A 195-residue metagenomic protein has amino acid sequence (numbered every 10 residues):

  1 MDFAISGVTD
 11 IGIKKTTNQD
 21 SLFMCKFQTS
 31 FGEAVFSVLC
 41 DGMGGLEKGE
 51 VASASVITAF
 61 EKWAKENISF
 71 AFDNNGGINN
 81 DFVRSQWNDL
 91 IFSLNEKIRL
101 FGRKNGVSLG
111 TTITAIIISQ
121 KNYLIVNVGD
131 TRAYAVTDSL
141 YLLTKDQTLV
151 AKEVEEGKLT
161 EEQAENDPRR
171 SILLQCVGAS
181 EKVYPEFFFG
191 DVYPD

Functional and structural regions predicted by a protein language model:
M1-D195: PP2C/PPM-type serine/threonine phosphatase catalytic domain
